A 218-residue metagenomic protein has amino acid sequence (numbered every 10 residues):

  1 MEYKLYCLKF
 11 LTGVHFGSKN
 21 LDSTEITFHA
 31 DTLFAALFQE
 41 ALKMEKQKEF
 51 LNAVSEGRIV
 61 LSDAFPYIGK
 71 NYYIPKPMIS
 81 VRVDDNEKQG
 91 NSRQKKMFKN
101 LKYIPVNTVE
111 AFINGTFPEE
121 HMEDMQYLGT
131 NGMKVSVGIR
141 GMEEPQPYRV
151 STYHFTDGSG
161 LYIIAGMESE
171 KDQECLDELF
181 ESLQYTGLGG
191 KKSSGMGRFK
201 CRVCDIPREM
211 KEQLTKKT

Functional and structural regions predicted by a protein language model:
M1-T218: Conserved active-site/ligand-binding neighborhood in enzyme cores
